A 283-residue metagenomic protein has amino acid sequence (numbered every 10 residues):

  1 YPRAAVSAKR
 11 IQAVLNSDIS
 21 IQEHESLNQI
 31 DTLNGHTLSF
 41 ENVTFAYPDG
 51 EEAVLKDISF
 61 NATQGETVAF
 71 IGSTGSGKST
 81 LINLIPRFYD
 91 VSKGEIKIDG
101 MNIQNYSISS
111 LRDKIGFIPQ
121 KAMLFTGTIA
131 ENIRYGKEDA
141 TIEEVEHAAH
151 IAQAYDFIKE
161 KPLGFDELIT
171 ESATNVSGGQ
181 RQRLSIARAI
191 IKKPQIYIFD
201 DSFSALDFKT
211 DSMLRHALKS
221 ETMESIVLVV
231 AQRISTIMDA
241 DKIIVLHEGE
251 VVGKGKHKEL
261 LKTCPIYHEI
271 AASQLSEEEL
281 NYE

Functional and structural regions predicted by a protein language model:
Y1-V14: Cytosolic ends of transmembrane helices, especially the final helix of ABC transmembrane type-1 domains
N16, I21-E283: ABC-type nucleotide-binding domain
